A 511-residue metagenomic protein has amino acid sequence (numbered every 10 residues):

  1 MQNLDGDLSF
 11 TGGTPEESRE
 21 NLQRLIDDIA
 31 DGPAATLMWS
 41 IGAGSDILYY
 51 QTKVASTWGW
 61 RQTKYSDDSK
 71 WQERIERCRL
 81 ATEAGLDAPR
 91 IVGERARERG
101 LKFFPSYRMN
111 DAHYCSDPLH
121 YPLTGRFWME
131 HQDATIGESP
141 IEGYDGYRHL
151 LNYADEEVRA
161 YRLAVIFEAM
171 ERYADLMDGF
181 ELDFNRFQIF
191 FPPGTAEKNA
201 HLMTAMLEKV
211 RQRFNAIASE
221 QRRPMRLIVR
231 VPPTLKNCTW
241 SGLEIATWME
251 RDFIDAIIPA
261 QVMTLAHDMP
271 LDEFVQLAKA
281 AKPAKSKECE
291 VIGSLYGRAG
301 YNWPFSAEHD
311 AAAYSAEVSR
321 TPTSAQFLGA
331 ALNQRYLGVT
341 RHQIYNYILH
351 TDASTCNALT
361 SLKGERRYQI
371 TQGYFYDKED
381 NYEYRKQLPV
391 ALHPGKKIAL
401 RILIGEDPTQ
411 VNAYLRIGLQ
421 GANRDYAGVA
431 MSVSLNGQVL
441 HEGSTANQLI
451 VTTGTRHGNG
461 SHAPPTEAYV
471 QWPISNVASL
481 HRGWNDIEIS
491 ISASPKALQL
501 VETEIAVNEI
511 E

Functional and structural regions predicted by a protein language model:
Q2-D5, P224-R226, R230-P233, A281-S324: Active-site clefts of carbohydrate-active enzymes
Q2-R19, R61-E94, P105-E168, W303-A330: Active-site-adjacent "subsite" loops/lids of carbohydrate-active enzymes
S9-T11, P15-E20, G42-L48, T82 (+6 more regions): Acidic-and-aromatic substrate-binding clefts and catalytic sites of carbohydrate-active enzymes
E20-L48, E171-G179, F253-A256, Y336-R341: Catalytic domains of carbohydrate-active enzymes, especially glycoside hydrolases
A34-T82, P192-P193, A256-Q261, D268-E273: Aromatic-lined carbohydrate-binding/catalytic grooves of carbohydrate-active enzymes
E157-E290, Q326: Active-site neighborhood of glycoside hydrolase catalytic domains
E290-I292, G329-T409: Aromatic- and carboxylate-lined catalytic core of secreted/periplasmic carbohydrate-active enzymes
A422-E511: Beta-strand-rich ligand-recognition modules
